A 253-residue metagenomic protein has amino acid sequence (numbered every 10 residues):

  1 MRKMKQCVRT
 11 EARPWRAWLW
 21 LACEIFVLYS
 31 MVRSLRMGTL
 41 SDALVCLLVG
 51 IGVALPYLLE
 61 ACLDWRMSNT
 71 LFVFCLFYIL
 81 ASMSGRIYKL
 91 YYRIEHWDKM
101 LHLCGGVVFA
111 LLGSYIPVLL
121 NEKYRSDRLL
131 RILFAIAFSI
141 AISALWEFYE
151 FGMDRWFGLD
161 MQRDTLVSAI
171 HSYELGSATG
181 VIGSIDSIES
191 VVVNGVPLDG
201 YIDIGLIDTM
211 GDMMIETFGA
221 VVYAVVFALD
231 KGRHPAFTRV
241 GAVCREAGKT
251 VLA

Functional and structural regions predicted by a protein language model:
Q6-A22: N-terminal membrane topogenic signal
T10, L58-T70, N121-D127: Membrane-interface helix-boundary motifs at transmembrane edges
A22-R36, L55-Y57, S82-R86: Membrane-embedded alpha-helical segments in integral membrane proteins
L35-L40, C62, I87-W97: Membrane-interface helix caps and helix-loop-helix hairpins in membrane proteins
L47, R66-F77, D98-L103: Cytoplasmic-side transmembrane-helix entry/capping segments in multi-pass membrane proteins
V53-Y57, Y78-S82, S139-E150: Alpha-helical transmembrane segments of multi-pass membrane proteins
H102-F109, F134, F138-S184, Y201-F227: Alpha-helical transmembrane segments that form the membrane-embedded catalytic/substrate-binding core of multi-pass
H234-A253: Short, highly charged, low-complexity non-transmembrane loops/tails of multi-pass membrane proteins
